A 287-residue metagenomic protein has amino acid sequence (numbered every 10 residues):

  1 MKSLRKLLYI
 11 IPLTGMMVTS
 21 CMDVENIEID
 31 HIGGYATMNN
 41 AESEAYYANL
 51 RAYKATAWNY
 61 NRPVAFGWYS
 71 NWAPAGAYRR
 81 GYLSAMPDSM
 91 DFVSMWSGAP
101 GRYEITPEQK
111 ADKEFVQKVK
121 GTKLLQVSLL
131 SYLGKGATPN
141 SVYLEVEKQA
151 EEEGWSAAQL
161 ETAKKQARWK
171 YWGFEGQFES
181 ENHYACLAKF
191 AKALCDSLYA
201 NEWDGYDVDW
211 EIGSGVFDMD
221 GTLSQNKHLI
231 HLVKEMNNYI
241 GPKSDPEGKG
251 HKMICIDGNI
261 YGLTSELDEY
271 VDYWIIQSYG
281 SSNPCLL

Functional and structural regions predicted by a protein language model:
M1-R5, I11-A57: Bacterial Sec-dependent N-terminal signal peptides
L8-Y9, A55, G81, G262: Generic detector of short alpha-helix boundary/capping microenvironments and adjacent low-complexity segments
Y60-L287: Chitinase-like catalytic core of GlcNAc-active glycosidases
